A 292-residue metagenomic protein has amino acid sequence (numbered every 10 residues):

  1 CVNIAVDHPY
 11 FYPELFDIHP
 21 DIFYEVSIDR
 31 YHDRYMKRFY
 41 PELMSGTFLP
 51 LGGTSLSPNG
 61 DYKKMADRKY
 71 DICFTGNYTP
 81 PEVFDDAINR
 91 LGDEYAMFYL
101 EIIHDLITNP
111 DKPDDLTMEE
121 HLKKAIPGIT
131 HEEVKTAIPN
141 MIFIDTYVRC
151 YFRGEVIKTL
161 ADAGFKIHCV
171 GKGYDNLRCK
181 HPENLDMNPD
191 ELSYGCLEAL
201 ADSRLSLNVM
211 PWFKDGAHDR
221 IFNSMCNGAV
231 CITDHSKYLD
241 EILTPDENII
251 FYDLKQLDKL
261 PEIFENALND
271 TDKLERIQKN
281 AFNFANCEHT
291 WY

Functional and structural regions predicted by a protein language model:
C1-P9, Y24-S27, L51: Active-site proximal beta-strand in glycosyltransferases
V2-D7, I88-F98, R220-G228: A short, gly/pro- and small-residue-rich
V2-H19, D33: Active-site and donor-binding regions of nucleotide-sugar-utilizing enzymes
F16-P20, N59-D71, E265-N269: Short, surface-exposed amphipathic charged segments that create phosphate/polyanion-binding patches used for binding
I18-P20, Y35-M44, Y147, K172-Y292: Catalytic binding pocket for nucleotide-activated donors in carbohydrate/polymer assembly enzymes
V26-Y35: A gly/proline- and charged-residue-enriched helix-loop-helix capping module
Y40, M44-K214, S236-Y238: Nucleotide-sugar donor-binding catalytic core of glycosyltransferases
